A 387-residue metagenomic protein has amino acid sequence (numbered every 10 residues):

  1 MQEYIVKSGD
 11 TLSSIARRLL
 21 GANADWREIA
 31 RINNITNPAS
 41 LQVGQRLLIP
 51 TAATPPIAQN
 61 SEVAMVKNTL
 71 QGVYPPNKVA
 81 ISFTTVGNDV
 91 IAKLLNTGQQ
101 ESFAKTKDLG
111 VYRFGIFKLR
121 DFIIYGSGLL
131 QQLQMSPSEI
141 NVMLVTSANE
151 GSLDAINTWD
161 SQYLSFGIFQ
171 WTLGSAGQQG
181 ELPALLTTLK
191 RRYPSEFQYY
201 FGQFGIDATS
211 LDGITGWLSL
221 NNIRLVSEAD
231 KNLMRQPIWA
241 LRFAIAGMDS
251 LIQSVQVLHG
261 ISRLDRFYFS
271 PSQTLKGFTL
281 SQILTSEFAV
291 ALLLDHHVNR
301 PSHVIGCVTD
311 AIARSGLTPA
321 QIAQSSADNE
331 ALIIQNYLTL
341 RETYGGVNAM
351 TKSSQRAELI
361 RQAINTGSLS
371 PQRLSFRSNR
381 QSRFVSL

Functional and structural regions predicted by a protein language model:
M1-N23, Q45, T54: Primarily a LysM-type cell-wall glycan-binding module
S13, W26, N33, P56-A246 (+1 more regions): Cell-wall polysaccharide-cleaving catalytic domain and substrate-binding groove, primarily in peptidoglycan/chitin
N23, I35-P38: Residues at alpha-helix boundaries and the short loops/turns that link adjacent helices
N37, A52-P55: N-terminal compositionally biased, intrinsically disordered segments and leader/signal-like regions
Q45-R46, Q162: Short secondary-structure capping/turn micro-motifs that flank functional sites
